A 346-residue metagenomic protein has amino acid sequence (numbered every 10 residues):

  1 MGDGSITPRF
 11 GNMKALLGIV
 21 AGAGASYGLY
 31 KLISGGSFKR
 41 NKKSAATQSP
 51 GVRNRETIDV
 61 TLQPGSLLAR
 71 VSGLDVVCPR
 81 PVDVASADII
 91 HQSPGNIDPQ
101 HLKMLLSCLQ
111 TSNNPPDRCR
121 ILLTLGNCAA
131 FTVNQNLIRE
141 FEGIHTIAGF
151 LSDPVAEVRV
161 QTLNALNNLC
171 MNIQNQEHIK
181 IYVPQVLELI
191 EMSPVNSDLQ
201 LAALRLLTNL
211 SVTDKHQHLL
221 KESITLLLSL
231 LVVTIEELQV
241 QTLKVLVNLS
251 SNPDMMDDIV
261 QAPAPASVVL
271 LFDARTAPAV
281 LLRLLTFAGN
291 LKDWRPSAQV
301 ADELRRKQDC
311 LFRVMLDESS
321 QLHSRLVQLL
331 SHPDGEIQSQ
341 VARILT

Functional and structural regions predicted by a protein language model:
G2-A130: N-terminal "cap/leader" segments of large eukaryotic alpha-helical scaffolds
I33-G36, E142, V155, P263: Conserved functional loop/turn residues at catalytic and ligand-binding sites
G73-P79, N113-G126, V155-N168, H178-I181 (+6 more regions): Alpha-helical solenoid repeats of the armadillo/HEAT superfamily in eukaryotic scaffolding/adaptor proteins
P94-V186, T234: Onset and early core of a folded interaction/catalytic domain in large eukaryotic regulators
D98-K103, R139-H145, Q176-L187, Q217-T225 (+3 more regions): Core helices of alpha-solenoid repeat scaffolds
M104-T111, G149-F150, Q185-S193, L226-L230 (+5 more regions): Alpha-solenoid HEAT/Armadillo-like helical repeat scaffolds in large eukaryotic proteins
